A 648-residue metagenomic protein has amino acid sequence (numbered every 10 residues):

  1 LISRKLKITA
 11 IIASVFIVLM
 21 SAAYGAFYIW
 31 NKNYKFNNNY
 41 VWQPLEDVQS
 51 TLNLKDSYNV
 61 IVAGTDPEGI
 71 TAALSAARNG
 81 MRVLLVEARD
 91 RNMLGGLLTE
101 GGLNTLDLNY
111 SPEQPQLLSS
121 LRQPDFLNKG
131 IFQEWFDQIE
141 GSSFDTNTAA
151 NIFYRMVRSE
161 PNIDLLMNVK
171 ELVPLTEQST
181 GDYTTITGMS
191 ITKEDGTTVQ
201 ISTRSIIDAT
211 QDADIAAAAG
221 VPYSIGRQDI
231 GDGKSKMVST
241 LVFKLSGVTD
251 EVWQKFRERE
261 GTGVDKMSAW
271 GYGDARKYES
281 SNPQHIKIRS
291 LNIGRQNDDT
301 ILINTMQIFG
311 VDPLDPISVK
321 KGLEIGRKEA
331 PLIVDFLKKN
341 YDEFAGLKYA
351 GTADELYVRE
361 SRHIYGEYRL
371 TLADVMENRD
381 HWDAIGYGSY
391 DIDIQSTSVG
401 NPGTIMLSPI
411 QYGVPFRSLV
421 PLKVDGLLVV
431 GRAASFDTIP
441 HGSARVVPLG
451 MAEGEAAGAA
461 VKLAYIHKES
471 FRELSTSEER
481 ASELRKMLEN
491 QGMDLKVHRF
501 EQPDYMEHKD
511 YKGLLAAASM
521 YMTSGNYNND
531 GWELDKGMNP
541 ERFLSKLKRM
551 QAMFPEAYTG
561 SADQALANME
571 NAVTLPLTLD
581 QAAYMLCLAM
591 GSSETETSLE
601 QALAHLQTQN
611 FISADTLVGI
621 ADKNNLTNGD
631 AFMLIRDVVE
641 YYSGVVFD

Functional and structural regions predicted by a protein language model:
I2-V60, N151: Extreme N-terminal leader/targeting segments of oxidoreductases
I11, Y24-Y40, S50, L97 (+5 more regions): Flavin (FAD/FMN)-binding glycine-rich loop and adjacent Rossmann-like elements that form
I29-N33, Q49-T51, S57, S75 (+3 more regions): Conserved N-terminal/central alpha/beta ligand/cofactor-binding core
D56-Y58, D195-S205: Core beta-strand elements of the Rossmann-like FAD/NAD(P) dinucleotide-binding domain in flavoenzyme oxidoreductases
A63-P67: Glycine-rich Rossmann-fold phosphate-binding loop(s) that bind the pyrophosphate of adenine dinucleotide cofactors
L175-Q200: Conserved beta-strand-loop-beta-strand element in the redox core of flavoprotein oxidoreductases
Q200-A216: Short hydrophobic core segments
Y521-R542, R549, M553-D648: Terminal recognition/anchoring or ligand-binding modules at protein termini
